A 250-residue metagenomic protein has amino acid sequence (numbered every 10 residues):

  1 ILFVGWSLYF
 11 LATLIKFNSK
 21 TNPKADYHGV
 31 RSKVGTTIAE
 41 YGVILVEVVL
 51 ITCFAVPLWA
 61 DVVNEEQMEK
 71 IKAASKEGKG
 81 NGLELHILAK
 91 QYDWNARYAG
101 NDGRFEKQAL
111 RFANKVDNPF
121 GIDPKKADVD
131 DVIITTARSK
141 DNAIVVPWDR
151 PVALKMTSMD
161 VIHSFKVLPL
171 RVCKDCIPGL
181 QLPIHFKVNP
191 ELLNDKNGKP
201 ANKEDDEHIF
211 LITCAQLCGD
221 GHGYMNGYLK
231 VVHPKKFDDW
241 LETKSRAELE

Functional and structural regions predicted by a protein language model:
I1-P23: Membrane-embedded alpha-helical segments of integral membrane proteins
I15-E250: Non-transmembrane, membrane-proximal soluble domains of secreted or membrane proteins
